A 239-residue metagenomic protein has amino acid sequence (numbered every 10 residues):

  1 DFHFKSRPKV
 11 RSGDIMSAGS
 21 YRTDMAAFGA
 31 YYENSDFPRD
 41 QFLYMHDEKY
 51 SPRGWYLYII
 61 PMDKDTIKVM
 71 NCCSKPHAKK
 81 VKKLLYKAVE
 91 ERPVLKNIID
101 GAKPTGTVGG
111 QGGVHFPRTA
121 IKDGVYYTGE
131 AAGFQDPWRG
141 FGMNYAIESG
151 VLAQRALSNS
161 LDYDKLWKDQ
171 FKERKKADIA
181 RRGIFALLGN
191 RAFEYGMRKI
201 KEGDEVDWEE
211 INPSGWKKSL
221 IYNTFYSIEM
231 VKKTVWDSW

Functional and structural regions predicted by a protein language model:
D1-H3, H77-A153, L161-Y163: FAD/FMN-dependent oxidoreductases across multiple families
D1-I99, G133: Predominantly flavin-linked oxidoreductase catalytic cores and closely associated redox partners
Y31, L84-R92, I98, L166 (+7 more regions): Residues that form generic nucleotide/phosphate-binding pockets
S35, R92-K96, Q170-D178, R191 (+2 more regions): Short secondary-structure junctions and interdomain/linker hinges
K80-L84, V94, D162, L166 (+4 more regions): Exposed alpha-helical structural elements
G133, R139, R155-F193: Active-site-proximal substrate-binding core of FAD-dependent oxidoreductases
N190-W239: C-terminal auxiliary extensions adjacent to catalytic cores
